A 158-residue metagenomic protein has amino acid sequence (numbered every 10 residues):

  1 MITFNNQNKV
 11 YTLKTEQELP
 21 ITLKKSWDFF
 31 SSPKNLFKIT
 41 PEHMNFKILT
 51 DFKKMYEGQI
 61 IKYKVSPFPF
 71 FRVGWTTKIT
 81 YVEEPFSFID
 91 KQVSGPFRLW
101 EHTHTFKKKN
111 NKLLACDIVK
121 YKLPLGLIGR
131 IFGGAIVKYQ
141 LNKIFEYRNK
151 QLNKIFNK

Functional and structural regions predicted by a protein language model:
M1-Y56: Hydrophobic ligand-binding cavity/cleft-lining segments
T12-K14, R72-T76, L99-H102: Short, surface-exposed coil-to-beta transition loops
K14-P20, K47, K64, K78 (+2 more regions): Generic structural detector for well-ordered beta-strands
L19-I21, P67-P69, Y81, P96 (+1 more regions): Beta-strand elements of well-folded, non-transmembrane domains
T22-K24, K54-M55, T80-S87, T105-L114: A short, structured loop/turn motif at beta-sheet edges
K25-F30, L36, I61-Y63, I79 (+3 more regions): Hydrophobic pocket/interface hotspot
K47-S94, Y147-I155: Glycine-rich portal/gate segments that line the openings of hydrophobic small-molecule binding cavities
K91-K143: Beta-strand/loop substructures that line and gate deep hydrophobic ligand-binding cavities in soluble
